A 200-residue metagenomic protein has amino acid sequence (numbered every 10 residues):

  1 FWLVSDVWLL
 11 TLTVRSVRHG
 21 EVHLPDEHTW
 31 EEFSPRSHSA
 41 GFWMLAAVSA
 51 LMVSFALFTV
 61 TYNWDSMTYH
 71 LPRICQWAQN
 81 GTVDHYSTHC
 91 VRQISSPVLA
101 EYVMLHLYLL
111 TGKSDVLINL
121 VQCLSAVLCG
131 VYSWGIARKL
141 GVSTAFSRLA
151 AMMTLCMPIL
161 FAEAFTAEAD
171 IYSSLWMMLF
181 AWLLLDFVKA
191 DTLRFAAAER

Functional and structural regions predicted by a protein language model:
F1-F33: Membrane-embedded, hydrophobic transmembrane alpha-helices
L9-S16, L117-G141, L179: Transmembrane-helix motifs of polytopic, lipid-linked glycan transferases
L9-V14, A40-W64: Transmembrane signal-anchor helices characteristic of membrane glycosylation enzymes that use polyprenol
T59-R73, Q79-V103, K113-V116: Extracytoplasmic catalytic/substrate-binding loops of multi-pass membrane glycan-assembly enzymes
C90, A162-Y172: Short acidic/glycine- and proline-prone juxtamembrane loop motifs at membrane-interface regions of multi-pass membrane
V116, S133-P158, L175, R194: Transmembrane-helix signature of polytopic, membrane-embedded enzymes that assemble or transfer cell-envelope glycans
L124-V127, L155, I171-W182: Alpha-helical transmembrane segments of multi-pass membrane proteins
K139, F180-R200: Membrane-interface transmembrane helices that cradle and orient dolichyl/undecaprenyl
